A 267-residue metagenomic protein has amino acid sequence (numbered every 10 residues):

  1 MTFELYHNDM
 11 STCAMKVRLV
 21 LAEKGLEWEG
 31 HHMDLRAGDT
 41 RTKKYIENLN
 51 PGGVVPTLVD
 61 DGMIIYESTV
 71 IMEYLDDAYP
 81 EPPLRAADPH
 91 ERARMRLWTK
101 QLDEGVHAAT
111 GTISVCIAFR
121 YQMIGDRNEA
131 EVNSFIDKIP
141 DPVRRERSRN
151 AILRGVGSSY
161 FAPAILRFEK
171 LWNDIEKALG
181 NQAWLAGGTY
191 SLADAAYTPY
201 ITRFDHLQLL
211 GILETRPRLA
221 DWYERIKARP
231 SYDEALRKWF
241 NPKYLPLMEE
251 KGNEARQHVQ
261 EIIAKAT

Functional and structural regions predicted by a protein language model:
M1-E4, D9, V156-Y160, L207-Q208 (+1 more regions): A short, structure-level motif marking secondary-structure boundaries and short turns
M1-P142, I262-T267: GST-like domain detector, emphasizing the conserved glutathione-binding G-site in the N-terminal thioredoxin-like
G30, G188, L213, A235-L236: A generic structural-conservation signal
L35-R36, Y190, N241-P242: Positions that flank functional sites
L49, Y79, L179-Q182, P230 (+1 more regions): A general structural signal marking secondary-structure boundaries and capping sites
P83-R94, D137-I152, E234-E250: A short, terminal or domain-edge coil/loop segment
V106-E224, A228: GST-like fold's C-terminal all-alpha helical module
T215-T267: Long, positively charged, glycine-interspersed low-complexity recognition regions
